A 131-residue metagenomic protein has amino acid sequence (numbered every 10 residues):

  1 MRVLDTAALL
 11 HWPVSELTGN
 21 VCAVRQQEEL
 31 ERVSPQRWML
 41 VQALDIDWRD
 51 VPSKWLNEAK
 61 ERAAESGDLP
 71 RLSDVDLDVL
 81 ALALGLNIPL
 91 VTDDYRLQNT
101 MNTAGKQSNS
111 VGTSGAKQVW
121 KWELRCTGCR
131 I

Functional and structural regions predicted by a protein language model:
M1-I88, Y95-N99, T103-G105: Active-site-proximal, substrate-binding regions of enzyme catalytic domains and RNA-binding/basic surfaces
Q36-L40, Q98-I131: Acidic, PIN/NYN-like endoribonuclease modules and their adjacent C-terminal/linker elements
